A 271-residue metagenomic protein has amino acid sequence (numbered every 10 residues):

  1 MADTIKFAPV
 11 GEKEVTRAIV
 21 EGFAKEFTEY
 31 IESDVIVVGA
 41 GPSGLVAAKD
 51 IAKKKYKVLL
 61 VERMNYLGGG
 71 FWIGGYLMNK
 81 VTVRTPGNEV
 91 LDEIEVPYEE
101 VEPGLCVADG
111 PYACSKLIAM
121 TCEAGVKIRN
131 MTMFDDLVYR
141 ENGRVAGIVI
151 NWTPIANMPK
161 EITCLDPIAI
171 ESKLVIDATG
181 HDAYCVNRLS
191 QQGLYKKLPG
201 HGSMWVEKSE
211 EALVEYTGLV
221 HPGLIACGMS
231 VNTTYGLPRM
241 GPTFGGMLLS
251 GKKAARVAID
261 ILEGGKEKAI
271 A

Functional and structural regions predicted by a protein language model:
M1-V35, W152-I155, G202-V206, E211 (+2 more regions): Extreme N-terminal leader/targeting segments of oxidoreductases
A8, R63-G87: Conserved N-terminal glycine-rich FAD pyrophosphate-binding loop of Rossmann-like flavoproteins
I36, A52-W72: Glycine-rich FAD pyrophosphate-binding loop
I36-V38, V61, A169-G180: Short hydrophobic core segments
G39-S43: Glycine-rich Rossmann-fold phosphate-binding loop(s) that bind the pyrophosphate of adenine dinucleotide cofactors
E95-V175: Feature captures the FAD/FMN-dependent oxidoreductase FAD-binding
M158, D177-G193: Flavin (primarily FAD) binding-site architecture
T234-K266: A conserved FAD-binding loop/helix module that cradles the flavin
